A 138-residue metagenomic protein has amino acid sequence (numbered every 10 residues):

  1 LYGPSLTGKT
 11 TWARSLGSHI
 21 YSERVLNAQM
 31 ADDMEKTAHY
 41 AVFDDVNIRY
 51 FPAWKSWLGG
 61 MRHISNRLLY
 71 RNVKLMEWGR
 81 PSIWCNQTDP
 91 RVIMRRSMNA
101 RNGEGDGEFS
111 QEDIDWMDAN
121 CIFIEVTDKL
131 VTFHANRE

Functional and structural regions predicted by a protein language model:
L1, Y21, A41-V42, I83 (+1 more regions): Hydrophobic/aromatic beta-strand patches that form the interior of the parallel beta-sheet core in alpha/beta enzyme
G3-K9: Conserved glycine(s) of the Walker
L6, V25-A28, Q87-P90: Short, polar loop motifs at secondary-structure junctions
W12: Hydrophobic positions on the alpha1 helix immediately C-terminal to the Walker A/P-loop
H19-W54: AAA+/P-loop NTPase substrate/partner-engagement loops
N47-E138: Replace "adjacent to P-loop NTPase cores in ATP/GTP-dependent enzymes" with "adjacent to NTP-binding cores
